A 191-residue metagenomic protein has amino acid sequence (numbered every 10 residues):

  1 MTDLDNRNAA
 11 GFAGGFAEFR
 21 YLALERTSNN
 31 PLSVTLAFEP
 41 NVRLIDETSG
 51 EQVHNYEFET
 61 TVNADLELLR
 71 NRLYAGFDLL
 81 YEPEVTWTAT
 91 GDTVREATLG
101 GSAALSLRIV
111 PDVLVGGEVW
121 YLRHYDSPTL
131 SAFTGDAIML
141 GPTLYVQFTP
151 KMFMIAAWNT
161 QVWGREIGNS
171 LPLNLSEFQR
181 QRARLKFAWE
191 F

Functional and structural regions predicted by a protein language model:
M1-F191: Transmembrane beta-barrel domains of Gram-negative outer membranes and organellar outer membranes
